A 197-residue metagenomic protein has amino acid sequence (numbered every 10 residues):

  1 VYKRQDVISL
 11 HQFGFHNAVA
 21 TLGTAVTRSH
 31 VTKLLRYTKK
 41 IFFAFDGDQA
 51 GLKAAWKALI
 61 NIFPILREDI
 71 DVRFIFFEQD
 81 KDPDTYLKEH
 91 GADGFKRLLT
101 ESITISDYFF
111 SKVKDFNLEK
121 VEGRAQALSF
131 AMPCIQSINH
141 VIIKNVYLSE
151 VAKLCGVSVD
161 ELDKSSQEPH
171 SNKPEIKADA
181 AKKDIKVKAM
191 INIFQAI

Functional and structural regions predicted by a protein language model:
V1-Y2: Short, small-residue-biased leader/transition segments that mark boundaries at the very start of proteins
I8-H16, Y37: Alpha-helix C-terminal capping segments
H11, T32-K33, K182-K186: Replace "in large, NTP-powered and nucleic-acid-processing enzymes" with "in large, NTP-powered factors and other
H16-G23: Short hydrophobic/aromatic-enriched beta-strand-loop microsegments
T24-Q79, Y86-A92: Conserved catalytic cores of soluble enzyme domains, especially glycine-rich substrate-binding beta-alpha loops
D69-S158: C-terminal or mid-to-C-terminal helical accessory/interaction module adjacent to the motor/catalytic core
T100, D115, E168-I197: Non-catalytic protein-protein interaction segments used by genome-maintenance enzymes to assemble and couple activities
I142, L154, S158-K164, E168 (+2 more regions): C-terminal helical "lid" subdomain and adjoining coupling/linker elements of P-loop NTPases
